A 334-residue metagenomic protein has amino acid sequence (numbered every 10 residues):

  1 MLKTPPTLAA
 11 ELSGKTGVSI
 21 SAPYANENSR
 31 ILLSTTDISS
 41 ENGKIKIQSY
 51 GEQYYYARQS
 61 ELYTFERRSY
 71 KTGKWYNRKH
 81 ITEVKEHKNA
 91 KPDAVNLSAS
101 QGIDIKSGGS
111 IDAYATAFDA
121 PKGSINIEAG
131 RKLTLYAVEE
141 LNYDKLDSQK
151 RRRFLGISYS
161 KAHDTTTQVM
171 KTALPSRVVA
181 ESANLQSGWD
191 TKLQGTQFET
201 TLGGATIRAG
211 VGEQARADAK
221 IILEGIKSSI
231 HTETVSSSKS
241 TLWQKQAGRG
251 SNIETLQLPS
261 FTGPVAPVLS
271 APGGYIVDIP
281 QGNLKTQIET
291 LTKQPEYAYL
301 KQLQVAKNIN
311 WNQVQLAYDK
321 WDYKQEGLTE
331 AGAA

Functional and structural regions predicted by a protein language model:
M1-A334: Binding/recognition "hotspot" determinant
